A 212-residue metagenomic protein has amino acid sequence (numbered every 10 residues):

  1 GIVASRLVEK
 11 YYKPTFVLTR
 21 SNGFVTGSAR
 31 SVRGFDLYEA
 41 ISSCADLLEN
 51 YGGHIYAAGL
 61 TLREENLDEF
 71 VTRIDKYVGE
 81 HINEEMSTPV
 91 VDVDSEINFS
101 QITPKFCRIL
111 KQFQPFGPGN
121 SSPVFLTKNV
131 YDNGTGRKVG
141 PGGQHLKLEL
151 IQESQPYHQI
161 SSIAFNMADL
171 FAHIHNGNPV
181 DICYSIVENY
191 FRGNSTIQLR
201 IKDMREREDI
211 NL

Functional and structural regions predicted by a protein language model:
G1-V3: Glycine-centered tight-turn and secondary-structure capping sites
R6-F16, R20, S161: Non-catalytic terminal/interface segments that mediate subunit docking, oligomerization, and allosteric communication
E9, A29-L212: Acidic, two-metal ion nucleic-acid-processing modules in DNA metabolism proteins
F16-S31: Short glycine-cluster motifs
